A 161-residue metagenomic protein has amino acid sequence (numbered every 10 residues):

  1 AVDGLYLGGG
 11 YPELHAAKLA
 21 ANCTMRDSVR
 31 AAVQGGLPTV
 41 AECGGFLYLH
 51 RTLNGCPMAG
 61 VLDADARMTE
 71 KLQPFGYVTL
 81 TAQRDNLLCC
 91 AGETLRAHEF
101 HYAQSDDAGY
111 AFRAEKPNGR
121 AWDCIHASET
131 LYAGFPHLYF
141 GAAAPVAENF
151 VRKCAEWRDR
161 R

Functional and structural regions predicted by a protein language model:
A1, Q34, H126-A127: Flexible, charged surface loops at secondary-structure boundaries
A1-L7, Y48: Helical hairpin unit composed of two closely spaced alpha helices linked by a short loop
G4, A21-C23, N149-V151: Short, solvent-exposed amphipathic alpha-helical segments in soluble enzyme and RNA/protein-processing domains
Y6-G9, V40, F135: Structural motif
G8, D63, H101: Residues at the C-termini of beta-strands that transition into short coil/loop
G10-Y11, G45-F46, Q104, G134: Gly/Ser/Thr-rich helix-start
P12-L87: Cysteine-nucleophile active-site neighborhood
R67-R161: Amide-donor transfer/coupling interface in amidating biosynthetic enzymes
